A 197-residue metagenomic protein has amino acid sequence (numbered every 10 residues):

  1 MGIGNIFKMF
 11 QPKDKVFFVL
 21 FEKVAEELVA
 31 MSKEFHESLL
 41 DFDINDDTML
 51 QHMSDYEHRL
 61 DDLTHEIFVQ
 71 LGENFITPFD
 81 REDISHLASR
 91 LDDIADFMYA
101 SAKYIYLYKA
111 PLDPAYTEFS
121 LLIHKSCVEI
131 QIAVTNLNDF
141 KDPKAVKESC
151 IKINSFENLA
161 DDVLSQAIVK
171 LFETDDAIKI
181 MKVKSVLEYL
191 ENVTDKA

Functional and structural regions predicted by a protein language model:
M1-A197: Cytosolic, long alpha-helical scaffolding segments
